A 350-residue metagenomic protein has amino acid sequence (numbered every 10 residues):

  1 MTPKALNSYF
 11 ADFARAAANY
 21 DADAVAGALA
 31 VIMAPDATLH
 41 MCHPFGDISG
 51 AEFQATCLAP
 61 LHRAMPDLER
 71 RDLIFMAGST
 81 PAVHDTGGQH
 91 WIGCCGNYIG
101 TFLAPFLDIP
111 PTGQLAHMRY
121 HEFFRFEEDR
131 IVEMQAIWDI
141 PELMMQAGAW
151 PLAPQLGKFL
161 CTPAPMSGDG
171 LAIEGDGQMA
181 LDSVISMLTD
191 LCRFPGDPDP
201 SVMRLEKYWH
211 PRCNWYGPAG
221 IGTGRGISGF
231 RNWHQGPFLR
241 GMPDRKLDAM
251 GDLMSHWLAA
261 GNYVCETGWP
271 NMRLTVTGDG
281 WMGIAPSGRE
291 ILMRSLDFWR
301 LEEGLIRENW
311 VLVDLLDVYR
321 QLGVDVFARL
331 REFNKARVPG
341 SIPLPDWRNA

Functional and structural regions predicted by a protein language model:
M1-A350: C-terminal and inter-domain tail/linker signature
